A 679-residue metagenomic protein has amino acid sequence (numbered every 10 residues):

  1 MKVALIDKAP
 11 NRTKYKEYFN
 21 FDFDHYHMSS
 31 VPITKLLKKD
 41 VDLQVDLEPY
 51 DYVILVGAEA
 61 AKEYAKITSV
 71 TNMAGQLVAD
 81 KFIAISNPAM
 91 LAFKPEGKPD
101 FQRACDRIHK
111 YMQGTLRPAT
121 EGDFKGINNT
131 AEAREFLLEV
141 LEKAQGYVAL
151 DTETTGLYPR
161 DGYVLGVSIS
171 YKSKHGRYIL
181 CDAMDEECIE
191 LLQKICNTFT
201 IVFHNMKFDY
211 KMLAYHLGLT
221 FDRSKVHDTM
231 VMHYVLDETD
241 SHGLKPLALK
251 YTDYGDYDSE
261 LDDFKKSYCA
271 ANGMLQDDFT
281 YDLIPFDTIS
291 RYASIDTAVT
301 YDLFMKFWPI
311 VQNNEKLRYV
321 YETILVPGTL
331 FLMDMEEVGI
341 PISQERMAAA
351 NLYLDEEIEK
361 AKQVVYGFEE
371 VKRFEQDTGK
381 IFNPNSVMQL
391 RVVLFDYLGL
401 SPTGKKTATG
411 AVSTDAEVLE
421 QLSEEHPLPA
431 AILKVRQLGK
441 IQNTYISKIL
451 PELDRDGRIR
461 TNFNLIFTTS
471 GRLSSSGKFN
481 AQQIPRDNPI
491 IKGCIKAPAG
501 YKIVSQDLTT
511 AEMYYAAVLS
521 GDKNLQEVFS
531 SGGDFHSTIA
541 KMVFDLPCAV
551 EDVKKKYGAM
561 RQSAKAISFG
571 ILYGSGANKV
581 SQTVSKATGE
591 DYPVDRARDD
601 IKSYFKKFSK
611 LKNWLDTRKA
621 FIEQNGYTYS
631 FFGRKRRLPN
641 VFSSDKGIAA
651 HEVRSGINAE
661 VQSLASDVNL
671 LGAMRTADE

Functional and structural regions predicted by a protein language model:
M1-P118: A polyanion-binding, active-site-adjacent surface
D51-A58, A149, F199-D209, S505: Acidic beta-strand-to-loop metal/phosphate-binding motif
A89-L91, Q102, D106-N128, Y158 (+4 more regions): Active-site-proximal helix-loop-helix substrate-binding element of RNase H-like nuclease domains
G114-V140, R472-G493: Charged, flexible boundary elements
L116-D123, L219-F221, S259-I381, S520-S530: Mixed-charge, glycine-rich, non-catalytic linkers/tails in nucleic-acid processing enzymes
A144-G146, T152-H175, D182, R318 (+2 more regions): Acidic, glycine-rich two-metal-ion catalytic cores of nucleic acid-processing enzymes
N205, Y268-M274, Y292-W308, N313-P341 (+4 more regions): Core structural elements
Y319-L428, Y573-R618: Extended, well-ordered alpha-helical scaffold/bundle regions in very large, multi-domain proteins
